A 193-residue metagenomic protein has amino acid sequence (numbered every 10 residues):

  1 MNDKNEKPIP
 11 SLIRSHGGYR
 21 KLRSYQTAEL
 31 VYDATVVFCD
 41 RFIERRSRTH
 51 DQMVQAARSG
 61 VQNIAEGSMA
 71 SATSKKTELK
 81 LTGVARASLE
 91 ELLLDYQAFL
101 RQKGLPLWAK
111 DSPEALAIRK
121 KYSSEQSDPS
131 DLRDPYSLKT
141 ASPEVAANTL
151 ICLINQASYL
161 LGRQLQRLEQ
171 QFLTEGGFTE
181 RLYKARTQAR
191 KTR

Functional and structural regions predicted by a protein language model:
M1-R193: Amphipathic alpha-helical assembly/interaction segments
